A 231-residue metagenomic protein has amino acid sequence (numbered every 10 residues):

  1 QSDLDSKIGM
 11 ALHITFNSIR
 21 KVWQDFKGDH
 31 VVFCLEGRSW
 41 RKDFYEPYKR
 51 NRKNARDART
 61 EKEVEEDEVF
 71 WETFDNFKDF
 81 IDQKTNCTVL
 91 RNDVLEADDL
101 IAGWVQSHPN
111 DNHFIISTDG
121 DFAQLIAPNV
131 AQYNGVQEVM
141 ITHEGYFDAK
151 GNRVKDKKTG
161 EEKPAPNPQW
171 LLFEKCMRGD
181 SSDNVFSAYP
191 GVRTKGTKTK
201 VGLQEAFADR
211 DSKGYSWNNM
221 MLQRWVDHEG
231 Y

Functional and structural regions predicted by a protein language model:
Q1-I116, F122-F147, G160: Noncatalytic, basic helical substrate-engagement surface that gates or grips nucleic-acid strands
V139-A188: A short, charged helix-loop
Q169, E174-Y231: Accessory alpha-helical DNA-binding modules that contact the DNA backbone or grooves
